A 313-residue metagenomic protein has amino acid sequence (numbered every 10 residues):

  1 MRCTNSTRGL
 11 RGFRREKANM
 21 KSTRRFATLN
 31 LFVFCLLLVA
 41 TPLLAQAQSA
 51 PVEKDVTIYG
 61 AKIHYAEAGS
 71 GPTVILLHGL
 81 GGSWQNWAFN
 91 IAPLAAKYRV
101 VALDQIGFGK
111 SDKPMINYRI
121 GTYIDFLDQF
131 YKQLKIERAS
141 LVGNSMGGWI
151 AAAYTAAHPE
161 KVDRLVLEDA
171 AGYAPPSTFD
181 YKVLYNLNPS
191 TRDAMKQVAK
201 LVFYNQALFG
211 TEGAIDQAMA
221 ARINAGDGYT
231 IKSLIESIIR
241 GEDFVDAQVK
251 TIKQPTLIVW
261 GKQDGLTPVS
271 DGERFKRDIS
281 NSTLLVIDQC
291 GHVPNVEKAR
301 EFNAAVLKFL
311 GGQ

Functional and structural regions predicted by a protein language model:
C3-G9, F13-E16, M20-V74, A96-Y98 (+3 more regions): Alpha/beta-hydrolase fold catalytic core
V52, I58-G60, A66-A68, A102-M146 (+1 more regions): Active-site loop/oxyanion-hole signature of alpha/beta-hydrolase fold enzymes
A61, E67-K110: Conserved HGGG/HGGXW glycine-rich cap/lid loop of the alpha/beta-hydrolase fold
A152-A156, D163-D193: Flexible "cap/lid" loop of the alpha/beta hydrolase fold
P175-F179, P189-T251: Conserved alpha/beta-hydrolase catalytic His-Asp/Glu region
I252, I258-W260: Short beta-strand/loop motif that positions the catalytic acidic residue of the alpha/beta-hydrolase fold
Q263-T267: Acidic catalytic loop of the alpha/beta-hydrolase fold
S282-Q313: Catalytic active-site module of serine/aspartate enzymes centered on a nucleophile-bearing elbow/loop
